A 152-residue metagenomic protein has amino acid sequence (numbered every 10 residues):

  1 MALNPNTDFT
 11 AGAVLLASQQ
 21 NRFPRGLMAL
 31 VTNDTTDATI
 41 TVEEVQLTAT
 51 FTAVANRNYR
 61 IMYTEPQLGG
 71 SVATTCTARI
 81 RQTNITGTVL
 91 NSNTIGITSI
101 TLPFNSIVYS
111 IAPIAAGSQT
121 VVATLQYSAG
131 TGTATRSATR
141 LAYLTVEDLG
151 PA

Functional and structural regions predicted by a protein language model:
M1-N4, V42, I61: Generic alpha-helix detector with strongest preference for long hydrophobic helices that associate with membranes
M1-V31, T48-T50: Extracellular "spike/adhesin" assembly and maturation modules and analogous cytosolic coiled-coil scaffolds
D8, N33-I40: Short, solvent-exposed loop/edge segments of extracellular or virion-exposed proteins
F9-A13, E43, A73: Glycine-centered loop/turn motifs
A13, Q19, E44, S99-T101 (+1 more regions): Solvent-exposed, flexible loop/coil residues
D34-D37, T52-V54, N58-A152: Terminal beta-strand-rich extracellular "head" domains that mediate receptor/glycan or other ligand binding
T41-A49: Extracellular/luminal Pro/Thr/Ser-rich low-complexity repeat and linker "mucin-like" segments that act as
